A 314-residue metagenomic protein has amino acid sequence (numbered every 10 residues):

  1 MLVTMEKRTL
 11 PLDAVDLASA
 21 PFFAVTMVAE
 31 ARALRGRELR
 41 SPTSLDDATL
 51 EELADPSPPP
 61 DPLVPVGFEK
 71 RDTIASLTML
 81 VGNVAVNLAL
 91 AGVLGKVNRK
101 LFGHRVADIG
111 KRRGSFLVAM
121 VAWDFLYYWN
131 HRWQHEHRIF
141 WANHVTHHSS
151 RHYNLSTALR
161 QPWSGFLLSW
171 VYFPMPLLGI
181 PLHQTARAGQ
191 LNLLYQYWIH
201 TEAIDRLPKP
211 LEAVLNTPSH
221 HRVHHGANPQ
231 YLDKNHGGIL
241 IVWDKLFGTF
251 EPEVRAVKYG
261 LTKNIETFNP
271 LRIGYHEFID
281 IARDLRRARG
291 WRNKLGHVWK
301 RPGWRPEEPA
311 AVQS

Functional and structural regions predicted by a protein language model:
L2-L12, R99-G114, P176-Q184: Helix-coil boundary and interhelical linker segments in multi-pass alpha-helical membrane proteins
L2-T4, T9-L10, P21-V25, A29 (+4 more regions): Cytosolic/stromal cytosol-facing helical appendages immediately following the last transmembrane segment
D13, F68, P162-G165: Short helix-capping and inter-helix turn/linker motifs at the boundaries of alpha-helical repeat units
A14-P21, R187: Alpha-helical transmembrane segments of integral membrane proteins
A18, F22-R40, D46-D47, E51-G103 (+1 more regions): Specific transmembrane helices
V81-L90, I109-G260: Membrane-embedded catalytic scaffold of the fatty acid hydroxylase/desaturase
